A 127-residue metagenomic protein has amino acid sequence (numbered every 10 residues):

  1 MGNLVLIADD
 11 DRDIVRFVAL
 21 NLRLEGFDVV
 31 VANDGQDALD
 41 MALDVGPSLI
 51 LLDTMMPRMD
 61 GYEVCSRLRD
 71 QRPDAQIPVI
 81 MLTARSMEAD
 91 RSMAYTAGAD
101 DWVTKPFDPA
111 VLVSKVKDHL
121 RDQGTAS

Functional and structural regions predicted by a protein language model:
R16-L24: Charged docking surfaces used in two-component/phosphorelay signaling
G26-N33, M41: Short hydrophobic/Thr-rich beta-strand motif most characteristic of the beta2 strand and flanking loop of CheY-like
V45-L51: Active-site beta3 strand of CheY-like receiver
M56: Receiver (REC) domain active-site loop signature in two-component systems and cognate sites in sensor histidine kinases
F107-V116: C-terminal output helix
